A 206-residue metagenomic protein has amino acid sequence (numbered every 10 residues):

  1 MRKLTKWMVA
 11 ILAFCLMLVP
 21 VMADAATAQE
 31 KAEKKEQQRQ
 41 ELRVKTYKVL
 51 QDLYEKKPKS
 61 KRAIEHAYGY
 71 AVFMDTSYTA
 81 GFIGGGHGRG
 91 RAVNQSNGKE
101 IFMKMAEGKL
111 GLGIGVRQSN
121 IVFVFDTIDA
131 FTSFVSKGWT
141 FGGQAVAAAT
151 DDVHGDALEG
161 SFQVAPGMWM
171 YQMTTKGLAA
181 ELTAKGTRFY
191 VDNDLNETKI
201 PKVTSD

Functional and structural regions predicted by a protein language model:
M1-I11: Bacterial N-terminal signal peptides that target proteins for export
A10-V19: Bacterial N-terminal signal peptides
V19-A25: Sec/Tat signal peptide C-region and signal peptidase I cleavage site
A26-D206: Small-residue-enriched, tightly packed secondary-structure blocks
